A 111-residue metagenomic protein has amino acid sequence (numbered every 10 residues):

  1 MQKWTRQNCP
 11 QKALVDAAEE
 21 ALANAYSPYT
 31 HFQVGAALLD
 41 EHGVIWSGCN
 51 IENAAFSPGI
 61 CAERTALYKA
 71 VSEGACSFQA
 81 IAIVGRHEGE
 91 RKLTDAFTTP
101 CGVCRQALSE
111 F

Functional and structural regions predicted by a protein language model:
M1-D16: Short, compositionally biased leader-like segments
N8, N24, N50-N53: Detector for Asparagine
D16-A23: Short Pro/Gly-enriched beta-strand edge/turn motifs at strand-loop
A18, A36-A37, A66, A70: Small-residue (primarily alanine) positions within well-ordered alpha-helices, especially packing/interaction faces
Y26-Y29: Short Gly/Pro-enriched turn/cap motifs at secondary-structure boundaries
H31-L39: Short beta-strand scaffold segments in enzyme catalytic cores
S47-F111: Zn2+-dependent cytidine deaminase-like catalytic core
